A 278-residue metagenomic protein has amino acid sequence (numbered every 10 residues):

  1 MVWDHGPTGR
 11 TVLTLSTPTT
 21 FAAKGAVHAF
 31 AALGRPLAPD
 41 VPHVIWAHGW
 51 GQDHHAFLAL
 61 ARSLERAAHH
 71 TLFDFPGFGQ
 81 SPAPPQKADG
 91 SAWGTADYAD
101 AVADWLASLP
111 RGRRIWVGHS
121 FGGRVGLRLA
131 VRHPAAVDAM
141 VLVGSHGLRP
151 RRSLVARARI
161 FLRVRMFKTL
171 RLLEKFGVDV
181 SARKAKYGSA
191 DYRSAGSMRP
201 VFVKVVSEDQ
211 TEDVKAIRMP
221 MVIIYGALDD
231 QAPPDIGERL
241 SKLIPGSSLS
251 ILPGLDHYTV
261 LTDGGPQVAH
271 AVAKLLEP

Functional and structural regions predicted by a protein language model:
M1-I45, E65-H69, D97, L109-G112 (+2 more regions): Alpha/beta-hydrolase fold catalytic core
T20, G25-A26, L33-G34, L72-V117 (+2 more regions): Active-site loop/oxyanion-hole signature of alpha/beta-hydrolase fold enzymes
L33-P82: Conserved HGGG/HGGXW glycine-rich cap/lid loop of the alpha/beta-hydrolase fold
L127-R132, V137-R171: Flexible "cap/lid" loop of the alpha/beta hydrolase fold
M166-M219: Conserved alpha/beta-hydrolase catalytic His-Asp/Glu region
I217, I223-Y225, D229: Short beta-strand/loop motif that positions the catalytic acidic residue of the alpha/beta-hydrolase fold
L228-A232, Y258: Acidic catalytic loop of the alpha/beta-hydrolase fold
S248, G254-P278: Catalytic active-site module of serine/aspartate enzymes centered on a nucleophile-bearing elbow/loop
